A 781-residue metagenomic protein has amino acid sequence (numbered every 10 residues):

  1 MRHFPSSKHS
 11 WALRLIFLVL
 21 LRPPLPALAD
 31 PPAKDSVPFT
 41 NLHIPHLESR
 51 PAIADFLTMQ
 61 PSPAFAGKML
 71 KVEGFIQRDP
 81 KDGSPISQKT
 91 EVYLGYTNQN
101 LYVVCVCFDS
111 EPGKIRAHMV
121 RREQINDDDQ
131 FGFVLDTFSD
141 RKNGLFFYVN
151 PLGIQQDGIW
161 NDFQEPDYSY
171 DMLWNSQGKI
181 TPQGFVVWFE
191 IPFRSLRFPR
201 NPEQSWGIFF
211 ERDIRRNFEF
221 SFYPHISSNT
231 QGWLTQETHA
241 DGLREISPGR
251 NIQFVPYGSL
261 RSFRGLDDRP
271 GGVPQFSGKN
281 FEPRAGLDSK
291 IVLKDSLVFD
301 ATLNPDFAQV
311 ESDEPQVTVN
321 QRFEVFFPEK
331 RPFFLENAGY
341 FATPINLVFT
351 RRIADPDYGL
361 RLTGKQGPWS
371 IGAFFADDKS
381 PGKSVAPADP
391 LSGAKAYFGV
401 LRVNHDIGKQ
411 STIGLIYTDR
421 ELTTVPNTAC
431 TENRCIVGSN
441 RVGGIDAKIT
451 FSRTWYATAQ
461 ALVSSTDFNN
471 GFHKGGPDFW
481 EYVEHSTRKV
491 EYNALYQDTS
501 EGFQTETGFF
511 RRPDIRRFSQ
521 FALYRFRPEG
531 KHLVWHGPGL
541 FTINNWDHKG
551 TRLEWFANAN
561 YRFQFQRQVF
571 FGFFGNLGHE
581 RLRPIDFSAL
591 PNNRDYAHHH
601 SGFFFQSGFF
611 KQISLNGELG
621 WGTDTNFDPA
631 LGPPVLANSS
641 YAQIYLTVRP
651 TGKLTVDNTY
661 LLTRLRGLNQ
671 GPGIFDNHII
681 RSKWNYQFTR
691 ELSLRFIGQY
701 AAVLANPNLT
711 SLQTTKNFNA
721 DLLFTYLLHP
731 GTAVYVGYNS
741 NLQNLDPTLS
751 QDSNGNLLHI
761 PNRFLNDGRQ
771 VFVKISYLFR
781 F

Functional and structural regions predicted by a protein language model:
M1-A12: N-terminal secretory signal peptides that target proteins for export/translocation
A12-P24: Bacterial N-terminal signal peptides
L28-D406, T412-L415: Structural preference for beta-rich elements and adjacent junctions enriched in aromatics
Q99-L101, N143, F185, P202-W206 (+16 more regions): Outer-envelope beta-barrel architecture signal
S247-L297, F398-D467, G537-G539, K611-T623 (+5 more regions): Surface-exposed extracellular loop regions of Gram-negative outer-membrane beta-barrel proteins
S262-F263, D267-N280, P390-Y397, V437 (+2 more regions): Primarily recognizes Gram-negative and organellar outer-membrane beta-barrels
S277-N280, V298, F307-L553, N558 (+2 more regions): Catalytic-domain carbohydrate-binding cleft regions of carbohydrate-active enzymes
D355, Q460-F781: Exposed, low-structure sequence patches enriched in small/polar residues
